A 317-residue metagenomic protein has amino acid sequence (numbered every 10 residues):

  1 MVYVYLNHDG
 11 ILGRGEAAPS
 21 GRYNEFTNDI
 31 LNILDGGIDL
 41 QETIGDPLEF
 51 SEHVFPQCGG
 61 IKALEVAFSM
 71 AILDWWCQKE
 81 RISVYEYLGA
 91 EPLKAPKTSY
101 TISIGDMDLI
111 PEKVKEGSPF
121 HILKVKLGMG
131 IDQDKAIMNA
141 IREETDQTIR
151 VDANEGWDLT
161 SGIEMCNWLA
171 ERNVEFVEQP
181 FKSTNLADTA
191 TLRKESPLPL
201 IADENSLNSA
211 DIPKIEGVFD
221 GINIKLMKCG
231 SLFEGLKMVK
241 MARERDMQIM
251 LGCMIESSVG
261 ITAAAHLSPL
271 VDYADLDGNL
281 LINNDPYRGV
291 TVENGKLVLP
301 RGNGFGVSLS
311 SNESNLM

Functional and structural regions predicted by a protein language model:
M1-Y3, D9, M254-M317: Flexible C-terminal active-site loop/helix
V4, G10, F68, R81 (+7 more regions): Conserved, mostly hydrophobic/aromatic
L6-N7, L12-K79: Metal- or metallocofactor-binding catalytic centers and their adjacent structured scaffolds across diverse enzyme
G13-G15, P96-I102, H121-V125, I149-A153 (+5 more regions): Hydrophobic faces of well-ordered beta-strands that scaffold small-molecule active sites in alpha/beta enzyme cores
P19, I104, L127, I131 (+4 more regions): Short loop or secondary-structure boundary microenvironments that flank and position key functional residues
Q78, I82-P96, V290-P300: N-terminal amphipathic alpha-helix/helix-capping segment at the start of soluble metabolic enzymes
E86-S196: Metal-dependent enolase-superfamily TIM-barrel catalytic cores that perform enediolate-based chemistry
T184-D277: Catalytic alpha/beta core domains of metabolic enzymes, predominantly
